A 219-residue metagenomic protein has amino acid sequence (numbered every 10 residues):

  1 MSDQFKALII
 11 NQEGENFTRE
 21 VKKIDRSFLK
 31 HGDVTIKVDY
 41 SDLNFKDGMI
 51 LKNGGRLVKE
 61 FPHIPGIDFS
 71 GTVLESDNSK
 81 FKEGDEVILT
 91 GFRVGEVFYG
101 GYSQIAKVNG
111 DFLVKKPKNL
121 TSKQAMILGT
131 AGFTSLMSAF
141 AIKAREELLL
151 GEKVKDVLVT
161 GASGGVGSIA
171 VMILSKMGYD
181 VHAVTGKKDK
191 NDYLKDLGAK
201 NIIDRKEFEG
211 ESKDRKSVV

Functional and structural regions predicted by a protein language model:
K6, E86, D180-V181: Residues at the starts of beta-strands that form the adenosine-phosphate
D25-L43, G54-V94, G100: Glycine-rich beta-strand-centered segment in the early N-terminal region that forms part of a ligand/cofactor-binding
K46-K52: Cytochrome P450 core scaffold surrounding the K-helix E-X-X-R motif and the conserved "meander" helix-loop region
D85-E86, I105, K176: Residue-level marker of beta-strand positions
T90-L158: NAD(P)H dinucleotide-binding glycine-rich loop of Rossmann-like/cofactor-binding domains, especially the beta1-alpha1
G132-F133, G161-S168: Glycine-rich NAD(P) Rossmann-fold beta1-alpha1 loop
G167-K176: Surface-exposed amphipathic alpha-helices with a cationic face
S175-V219: Adenosine-nucleotide cofactor-binding segment
